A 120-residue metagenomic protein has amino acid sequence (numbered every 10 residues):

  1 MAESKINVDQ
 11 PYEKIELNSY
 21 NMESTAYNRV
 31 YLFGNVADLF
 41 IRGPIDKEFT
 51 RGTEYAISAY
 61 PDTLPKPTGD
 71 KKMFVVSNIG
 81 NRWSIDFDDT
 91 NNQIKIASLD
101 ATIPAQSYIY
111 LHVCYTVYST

Functional and structural regions predicted by a protein language model:
A2-T53: Extracellular receptor-binding modules and their adjoining Ser/Thr/Gly/Asp/Asn-rich linkers
D9, R42, A59, T63-P65 (+1 more regions): Selective for proline/serine-rich intrinsically disordered segments in cytosolic/nuclear regulatory regions
S24, F49-A59, T68-T120: Extracellular jelly-roll beta-sandwich "head" domains, especially the C-terminal globular C1q domain
F33-G34, D62-G69: A short, structured loop/turn motif at beta-sheet edges
